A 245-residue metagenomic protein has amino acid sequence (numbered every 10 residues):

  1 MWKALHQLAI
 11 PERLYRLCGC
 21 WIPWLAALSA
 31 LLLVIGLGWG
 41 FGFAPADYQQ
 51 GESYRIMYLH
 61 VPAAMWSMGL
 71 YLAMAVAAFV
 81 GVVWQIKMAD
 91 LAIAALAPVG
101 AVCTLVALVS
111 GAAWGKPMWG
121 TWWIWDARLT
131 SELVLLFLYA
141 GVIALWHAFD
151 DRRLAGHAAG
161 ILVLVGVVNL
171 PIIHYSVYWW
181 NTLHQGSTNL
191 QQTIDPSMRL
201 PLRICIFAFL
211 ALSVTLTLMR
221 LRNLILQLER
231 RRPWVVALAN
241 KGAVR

Functional and structural regions predicted by a protein language model:
M1-R245: Polytopic transmembrane helical bundles with strong interfacial aromatic enrichment
